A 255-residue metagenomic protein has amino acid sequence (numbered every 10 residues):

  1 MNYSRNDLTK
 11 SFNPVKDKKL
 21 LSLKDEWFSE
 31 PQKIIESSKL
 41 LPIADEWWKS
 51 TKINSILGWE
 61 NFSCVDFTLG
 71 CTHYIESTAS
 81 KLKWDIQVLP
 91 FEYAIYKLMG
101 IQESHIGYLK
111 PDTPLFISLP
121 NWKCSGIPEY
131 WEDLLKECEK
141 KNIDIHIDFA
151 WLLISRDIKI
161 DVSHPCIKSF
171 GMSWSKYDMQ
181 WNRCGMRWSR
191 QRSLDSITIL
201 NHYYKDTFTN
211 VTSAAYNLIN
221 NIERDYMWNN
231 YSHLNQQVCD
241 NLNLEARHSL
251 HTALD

Functional and structural regions predicted by a protein language model:
N2-H73, S77, M227-N235: Conserved N-terminal alpha-helix of the aminotransferase class I/II PLP-enzyme fold
L21, S55-P120: PLP-dependent aminotransferase-like
S37-K52, P128-C138, R156-S163, Y216 (+1 more regions): Well-ordered, non-membrane alpha-helical segments in soluble/globular domains
C71, I75-E76, S80-K81, P90-M99 (+5 more regions): Catalytic core of nucleotide-activated saccharide and alditol-phosphate transferases
K97-I154, R247-D255: Active-site phosphate-binding strand-loop segment of PLP-dependent enzymes
S163-T198, D206-T209: Active-site PLP attachment segment
Q191, V211-N229: Amphipathic alpha-helix from the class-I
W228-D255: Conserved PLP-binding catalytic core of the aspartate aminotransferase-like
